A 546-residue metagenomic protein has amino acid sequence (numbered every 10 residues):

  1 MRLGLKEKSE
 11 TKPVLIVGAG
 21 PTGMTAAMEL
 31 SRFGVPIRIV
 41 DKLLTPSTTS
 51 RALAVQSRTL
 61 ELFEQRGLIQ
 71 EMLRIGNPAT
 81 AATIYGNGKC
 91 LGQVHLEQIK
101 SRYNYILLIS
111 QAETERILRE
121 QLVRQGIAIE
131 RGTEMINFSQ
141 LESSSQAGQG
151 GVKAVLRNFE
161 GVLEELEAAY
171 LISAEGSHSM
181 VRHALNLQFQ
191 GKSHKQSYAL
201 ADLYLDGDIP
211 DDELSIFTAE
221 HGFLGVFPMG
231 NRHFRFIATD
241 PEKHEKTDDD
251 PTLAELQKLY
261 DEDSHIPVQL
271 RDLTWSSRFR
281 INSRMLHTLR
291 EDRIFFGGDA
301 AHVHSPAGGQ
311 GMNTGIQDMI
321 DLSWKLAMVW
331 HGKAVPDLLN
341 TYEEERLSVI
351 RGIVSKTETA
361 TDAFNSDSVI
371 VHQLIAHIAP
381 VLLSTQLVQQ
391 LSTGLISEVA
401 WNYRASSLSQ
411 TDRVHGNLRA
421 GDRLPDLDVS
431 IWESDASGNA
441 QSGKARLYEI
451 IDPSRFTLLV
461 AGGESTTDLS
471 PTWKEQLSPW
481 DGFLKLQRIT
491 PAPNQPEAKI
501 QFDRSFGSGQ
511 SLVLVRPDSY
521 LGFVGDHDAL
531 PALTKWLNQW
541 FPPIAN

Functional and structural regions predicted by a protein language model:
R2-L391: Core Rossmann-like FAD-binding/catalytic domain of the broad FAD-dependent monooxygenase superfamily
R2-V17, R32-F33, K89, S101 (+3 more regions): Helical substrate-recognition/capping region of FAD-dependent monooxygenase/halogenase enzymes
